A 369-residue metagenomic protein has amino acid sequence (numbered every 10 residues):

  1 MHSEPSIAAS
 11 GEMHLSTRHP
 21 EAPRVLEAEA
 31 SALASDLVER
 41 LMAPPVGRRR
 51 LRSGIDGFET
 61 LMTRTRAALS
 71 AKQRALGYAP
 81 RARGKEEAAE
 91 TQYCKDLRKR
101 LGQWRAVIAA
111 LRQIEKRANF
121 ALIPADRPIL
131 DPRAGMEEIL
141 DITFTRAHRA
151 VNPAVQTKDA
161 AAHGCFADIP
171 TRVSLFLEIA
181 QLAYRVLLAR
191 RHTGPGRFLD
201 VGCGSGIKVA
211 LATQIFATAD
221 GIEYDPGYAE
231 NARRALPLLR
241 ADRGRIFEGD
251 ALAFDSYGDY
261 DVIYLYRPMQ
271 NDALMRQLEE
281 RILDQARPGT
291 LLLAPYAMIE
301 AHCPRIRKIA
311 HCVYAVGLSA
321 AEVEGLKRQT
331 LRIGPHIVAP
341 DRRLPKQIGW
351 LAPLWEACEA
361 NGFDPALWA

Functional and structural regions predicted by a protein language model:
G11-T193: S-adenosyl-L-methionine
P23-A30, A34-V38, I309-H311, A320-A369: SAM/dcSAM-binding transferase cores
G194-G202: Conserved class I S-adenosyl-L-methionine
I207-A217: Conserved SAM-binding loop of SAM-dependent methyltransferases across substrates and taxa, primarily the Class I
T218-E223: Conserved SAM-binding motif I beta-strand of class I
E230-Y257: S-adenosyl-L-methionine
D261-A273: A short SAM/SAH-binding and catalytic strip from SAM-dependent methyltransferases
D272-R332: C-terminal substrate-binding/active-site "lid" region of AdoMet-derived donor-dependent transferases
